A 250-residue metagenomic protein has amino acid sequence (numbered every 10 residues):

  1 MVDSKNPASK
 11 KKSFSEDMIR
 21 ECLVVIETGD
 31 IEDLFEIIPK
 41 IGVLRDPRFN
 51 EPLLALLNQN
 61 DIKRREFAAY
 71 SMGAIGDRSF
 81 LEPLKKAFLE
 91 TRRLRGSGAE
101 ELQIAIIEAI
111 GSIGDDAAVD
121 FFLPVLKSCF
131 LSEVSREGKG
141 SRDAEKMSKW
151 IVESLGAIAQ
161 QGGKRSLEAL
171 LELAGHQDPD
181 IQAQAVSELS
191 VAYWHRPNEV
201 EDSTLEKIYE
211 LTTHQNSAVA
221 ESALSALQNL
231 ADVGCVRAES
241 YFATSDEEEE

Functional and structural regions predicted by a protein language model:
V2-E36: N-terminal "cap/leader" segments of large eukaryotic alpha-helical scaffolds
K12-V25, D46-N58, D77-R93, D115-G138 (+3 more regions): Amphipathic alpha-helical scaffolding segments comprising HEAT/armadillo-like alpha-solenoid repeats
E16, I31-E32, P47, I62-K63 (+8 more regions): Alpha-helix N-cap/helix-start positions at coil->helix boundaries
R20, E32-E36, E51, E66 (+8 more regions): Alpha-solenoid HEAT/ARM repeat scaffold
G42, G73, G111, G156-A159 (+2 more regions): Structural signature of alpha-helical solenoid repeat scaffolds
D61-A74, K86: Acidic (E/D-rich), amphipathic helical modules within compact regulatory domains
G98-E100, I104-G162, S166: Eukaryote-skewed repeat-based solenoidal scaffolds used as protein-protein interaction platforms, primarily
Y209, N216-E250: Eukaryotic acidic, Ser/Thr-rich intrinsically disordered low-complexity regions
